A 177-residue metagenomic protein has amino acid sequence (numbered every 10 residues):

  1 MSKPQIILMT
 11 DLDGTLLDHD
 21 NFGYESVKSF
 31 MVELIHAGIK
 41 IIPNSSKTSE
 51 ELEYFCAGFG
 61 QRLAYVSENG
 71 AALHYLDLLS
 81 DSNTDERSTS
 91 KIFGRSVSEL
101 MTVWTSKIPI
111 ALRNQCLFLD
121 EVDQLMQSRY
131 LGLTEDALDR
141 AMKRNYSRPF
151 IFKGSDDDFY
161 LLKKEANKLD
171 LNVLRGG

Functional and structural regions predicted by a protein language model:
S2-I7, Y24, F30, G177: Mg2+-dependent phosphoryl-transfer enzymes with acidic/Ser/Thr/Gly-rich catalytic loops
K3-Q5, G38, R62, N145: A general structural motif
P4-N21: Asp-based phosphoryl-transfer active-site loop
L8-D11, V32-E33, T102-S106, R140-K143 (+1 more regions): A short alpha-helix capping/helix-coil boundary motif
D13, T48, S155: Short, glycine/serine-rich, charged loops/turns that create anion-binding and catalytic segments at active sites
Y24-E121: Active-site phosphate-binding/coordination module
A111-G177: Conserved acidic, metal-coordinating active-site core of Asp-based, Mg2+-dependent phosphoryl-transfer enzymes
